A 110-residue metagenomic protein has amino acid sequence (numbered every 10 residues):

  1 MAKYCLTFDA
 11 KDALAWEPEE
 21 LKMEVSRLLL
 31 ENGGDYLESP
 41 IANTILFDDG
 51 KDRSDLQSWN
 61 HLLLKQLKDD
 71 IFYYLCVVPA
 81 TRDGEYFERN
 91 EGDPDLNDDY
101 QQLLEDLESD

Functional and structural regions predicted by a protein language model:
M1-W16: Short, extreme N-terminal segment that most often corresponds to the first beta-strand
A2, I41, H61: Residues that flank catalytic or metal-binding motifs in active/ligand-binding sites
T7-F8, A42-D52: Short, well-ordered beta-strand segments in beta-rich or mixed alpha/beta enzyme and ligand-binding folds
L21-G33, F47-D110: Charged interaction segments
Y36-P40: Short beta-strand
